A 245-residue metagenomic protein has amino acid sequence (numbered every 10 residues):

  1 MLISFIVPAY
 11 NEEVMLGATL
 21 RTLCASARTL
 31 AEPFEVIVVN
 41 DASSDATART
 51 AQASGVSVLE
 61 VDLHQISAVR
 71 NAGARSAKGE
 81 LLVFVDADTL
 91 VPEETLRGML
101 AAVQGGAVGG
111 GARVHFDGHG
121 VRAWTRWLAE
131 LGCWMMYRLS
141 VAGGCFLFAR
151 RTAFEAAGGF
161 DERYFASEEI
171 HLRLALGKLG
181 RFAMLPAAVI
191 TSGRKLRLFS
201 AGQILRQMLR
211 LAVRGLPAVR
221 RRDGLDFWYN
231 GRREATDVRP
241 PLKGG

Functional and structural regions predicted by a protein language model:
L2-S4, E35, H171: Cell-envelope/extracellular polymer assembly enzymes that use nucleotide-activated donors
E12-A27: Short, well-formed alpha-helical segments that are part of the catalytic scaffolds of diverse glycosyltransferases
T22, N40-A48, T89: A conserved acidic beta->alpha catalytic loop
A46, V85-A101, L174: Acidic donor-binding/catalytic loop of UDP-sugar-dependent glycosyltransferases, especially processive GT2
V61-A77: Glycine-rich, basic loop-to-helix element that forms the pyrophosphate-binding segment of sugar-nucleotide handling
L82: Short aromatic/hydrophobic "clamp" motif used to bind/position activated sugar donors
E93-V121: Conserved donor NDP-sugar-binding/catalytic core segment of glycosyltransferases
A166-L172: Acidic donor-binding loop at a coil-to-helix junction in glycosyltransferase catalytic cores that engages
